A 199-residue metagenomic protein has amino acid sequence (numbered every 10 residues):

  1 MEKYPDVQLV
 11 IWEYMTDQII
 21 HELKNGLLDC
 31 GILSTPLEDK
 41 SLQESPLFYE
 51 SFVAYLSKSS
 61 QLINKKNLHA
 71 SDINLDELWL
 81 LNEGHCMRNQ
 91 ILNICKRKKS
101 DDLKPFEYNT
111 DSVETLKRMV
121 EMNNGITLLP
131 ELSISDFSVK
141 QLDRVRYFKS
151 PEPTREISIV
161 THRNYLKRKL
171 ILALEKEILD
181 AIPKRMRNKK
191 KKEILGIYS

Functional and structural regions predicted by a protein language model:
M1-K40, N109-T110: Central regulatory/effector-binding core of bacterial HTH transcription factors
W12-E13, L80-L81, N109, T127 (+1 more regions): Active-site-adjacent beta-strand anchor residues
M15, H69, D111-S112, P130: Short loop/turn segments at beta->alpha junctions
I20, K24, E44, A70 (+1 more regions): Short hydrophobic/charged patches on amphipathic alpha-helices used for structural packing and interfaces
D39-P46, E50-S51, K65, E114-R163: Beta-alpha-beta core module
S41-L78: Flexible hinge/capping segments at coil-to-helix
L56-S57, L81-N82, F106, L129-P130: Thr-Gly-centered strand-to-loop micro-motif
E77-K99, K167-K176, I182-I194: Secondary-structure junction motif
